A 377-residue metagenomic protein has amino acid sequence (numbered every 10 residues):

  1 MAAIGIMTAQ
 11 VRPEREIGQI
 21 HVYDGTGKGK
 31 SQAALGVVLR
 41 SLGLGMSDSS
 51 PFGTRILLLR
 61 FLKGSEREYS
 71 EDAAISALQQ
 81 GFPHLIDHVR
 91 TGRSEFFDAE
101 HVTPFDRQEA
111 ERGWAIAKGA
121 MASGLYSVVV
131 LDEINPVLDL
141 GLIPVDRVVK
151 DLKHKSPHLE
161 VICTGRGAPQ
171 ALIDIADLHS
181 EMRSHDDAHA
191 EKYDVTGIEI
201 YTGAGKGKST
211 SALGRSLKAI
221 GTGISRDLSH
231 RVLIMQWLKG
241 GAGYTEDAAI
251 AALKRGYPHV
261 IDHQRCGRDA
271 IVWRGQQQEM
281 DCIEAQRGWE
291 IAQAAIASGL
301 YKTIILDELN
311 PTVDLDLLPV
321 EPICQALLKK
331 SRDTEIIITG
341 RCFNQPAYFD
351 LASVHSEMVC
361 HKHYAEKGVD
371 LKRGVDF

Functional and structural regions predicted by a protein language model:
M1-I20, A190-I198: Extreme N-terminal, non-catalytic leader segments that precede Walker-type/kinase nucleotide-binding cores
E16-S123, G197-S298: Conserved P-loop
V37, E71-S76, T103, I143-R147 (+7 more regions): Short, glycine/charged-enriched secondary-structure capping and boundary segments
R55, E160, R231, D333-E335: Proline-centered loop/turn at the N-terminus of a beta-strand
L62-S65, S94, N135-P136, G167-Q170 (+6 more regions): Conserved nucleotide-binding/hydrolysis micro-motifs of P-loop NTPases
D98-P157, V272-R332: Phosphate-binding/switch loop-helix module in NTP-utilizing enzymes
T164, T339: Conserved D-loop beta-strand region of ABC ATPase nucleotide-binding domains
A168-K192, C342-F377: Phosphate-binding/switch region of NTP-binding enzymes
